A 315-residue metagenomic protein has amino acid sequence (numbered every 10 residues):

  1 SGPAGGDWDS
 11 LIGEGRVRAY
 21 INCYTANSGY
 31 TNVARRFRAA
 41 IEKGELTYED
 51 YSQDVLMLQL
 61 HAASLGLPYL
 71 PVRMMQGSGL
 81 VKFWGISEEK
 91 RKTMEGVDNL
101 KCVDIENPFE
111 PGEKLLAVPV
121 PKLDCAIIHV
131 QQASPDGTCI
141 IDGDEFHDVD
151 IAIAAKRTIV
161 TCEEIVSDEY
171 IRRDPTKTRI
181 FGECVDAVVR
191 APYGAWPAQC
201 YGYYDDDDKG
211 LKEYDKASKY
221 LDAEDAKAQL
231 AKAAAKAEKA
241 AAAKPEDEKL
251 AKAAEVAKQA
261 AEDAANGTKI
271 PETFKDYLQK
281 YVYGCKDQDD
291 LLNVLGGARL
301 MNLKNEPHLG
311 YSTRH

Functional and structural regions predicted by a protein language model:
S1-K239, A260-H315: Conserved alpha/beta enzyme-core scaffold
K239-A251: Charged, low-complexity interaction regions
